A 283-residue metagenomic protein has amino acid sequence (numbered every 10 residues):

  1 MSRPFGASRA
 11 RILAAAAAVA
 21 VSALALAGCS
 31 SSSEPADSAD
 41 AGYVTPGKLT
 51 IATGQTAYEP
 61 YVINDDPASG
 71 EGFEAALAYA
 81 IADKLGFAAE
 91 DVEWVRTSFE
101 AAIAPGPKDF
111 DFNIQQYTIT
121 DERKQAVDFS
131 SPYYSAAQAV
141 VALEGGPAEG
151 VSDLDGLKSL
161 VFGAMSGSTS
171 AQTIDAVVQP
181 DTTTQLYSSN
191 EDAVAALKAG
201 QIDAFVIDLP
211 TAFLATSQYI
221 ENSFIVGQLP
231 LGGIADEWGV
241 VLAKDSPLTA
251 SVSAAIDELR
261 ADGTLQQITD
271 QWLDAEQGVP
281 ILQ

Functional and structural regions predicted by a protein language model:
M1-A16: Bacterial N-terminal signal peptides that target proteins for export
A23-G28: C-terminal motif of bacterial Sec signal peptides marking the signal peptidase cleavage site
S30, A75, A80-L85, S168 (+1 more regions): Extended ligand-binding regions for polar small-molecule ligands
A36-N113: Extracytoplasmic small-molecule ligand-binding "clamshell" domains of the periplasmic binding protein/Venus flytrap
Q55, S135-A142, P210, S217-D257 (+1 more regions): Periplasmic-binding protein-like
T56-Y58, G70-K84, T118, A139-D192 (+3 more regions): Bilobed "Venus flytrap"/periplasmic-binding protein-like clamshell domains and structurally analogous long
V92-L154: Acidic, polar ligand-binding/catalytic clefts
A101, Y117-A126, D175-A176, K198 (+1 more regions): A ligand-binding cleft/hinge motif common to bilobed small-molecule-binding domains
